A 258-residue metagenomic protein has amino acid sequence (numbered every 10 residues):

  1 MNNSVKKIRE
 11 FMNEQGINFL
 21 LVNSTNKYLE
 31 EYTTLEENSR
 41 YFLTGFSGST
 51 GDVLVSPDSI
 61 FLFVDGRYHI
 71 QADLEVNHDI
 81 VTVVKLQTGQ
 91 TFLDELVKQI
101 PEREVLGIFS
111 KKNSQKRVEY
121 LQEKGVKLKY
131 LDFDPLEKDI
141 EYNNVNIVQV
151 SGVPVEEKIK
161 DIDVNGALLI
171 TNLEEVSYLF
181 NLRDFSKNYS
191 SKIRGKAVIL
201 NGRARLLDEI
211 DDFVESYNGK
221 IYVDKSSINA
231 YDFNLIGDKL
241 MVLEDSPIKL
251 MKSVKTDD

Functional and structural regions predicted by a protein language model:
M1-K98, N113, R117-N218: N-terminal accessory/capping or targeting/presequence segment of soluble
K98-E104: Phosphate/pyrophosphate-binding loops at sites that engage ATP/ADP/AMP, CoA/4′-phosphopantetheine, polyphosphate
E104-S110, K220-K225: Short glycine-rich phosphate-binding loop at a beta-alpha junction
Q115-K116, N229-Y231: Short catalytic/ligand-binding loop motif for oxyanion handling, primarily in non-cytosolic enzymes, centered on
K127-I140, A230, L235-K255: Terminal amphipathic helices with adjacent charged low-complexity linkers/tails
E175, S227-I228: Alpha-helix capping/helix-boundary segments
